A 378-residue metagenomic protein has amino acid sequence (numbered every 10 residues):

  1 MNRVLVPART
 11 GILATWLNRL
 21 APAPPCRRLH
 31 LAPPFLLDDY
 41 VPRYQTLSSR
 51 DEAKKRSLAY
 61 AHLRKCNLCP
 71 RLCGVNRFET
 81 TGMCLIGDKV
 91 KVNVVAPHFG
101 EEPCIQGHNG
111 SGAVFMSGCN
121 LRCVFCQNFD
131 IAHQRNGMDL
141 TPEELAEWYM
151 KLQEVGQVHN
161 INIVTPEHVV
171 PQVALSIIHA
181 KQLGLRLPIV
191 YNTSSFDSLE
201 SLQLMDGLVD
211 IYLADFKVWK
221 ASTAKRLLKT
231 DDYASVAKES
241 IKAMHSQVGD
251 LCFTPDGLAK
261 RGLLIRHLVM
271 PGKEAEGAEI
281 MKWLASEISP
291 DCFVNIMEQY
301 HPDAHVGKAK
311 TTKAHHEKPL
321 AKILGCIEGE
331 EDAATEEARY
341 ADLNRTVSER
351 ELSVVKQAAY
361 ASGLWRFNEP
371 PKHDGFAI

Functional and structural regions predicted by a protein language model:
N2-T80, G249-I378: Auxiliary Fe-S-binding modules of radical SAM enzymes
C84-G207, I211-Y212, A221: Conserved Radical SAM active-site core
G112, I161, I189-Y191, Y212-A214 (+3 more regions): Hydrophobic faces of well-ordered beta-strands that scaffold small-molecule active sites in alpha/beta enzyme cores
M116, T165-E167, Y191-S195, F216 (+3 more regions): A cross-domain feature marking catalytic cores of carbohydrate-active enzymes and several ubiquitous metabolic/repair
I131-E144, T165-Q172, T223-Q247, G272-E279 (+1 more regions): Conserved non-cysteine loop/helix-boundary elements of the Radical SAM core domain that shape
S176-P188, E239-Q247, E349-V355: Alpha-helix-loop-beta-strand connector modules within alpha/beta enzyme cores
S195-L199, V218-A221, T230, M270-G272: Short, catalytically relevant binding-site loops at active-site mouths
D206-T223, F293-Q299: Non-cysteine beta-strand/loop elements that form the S-adenosyl-L-methionine
